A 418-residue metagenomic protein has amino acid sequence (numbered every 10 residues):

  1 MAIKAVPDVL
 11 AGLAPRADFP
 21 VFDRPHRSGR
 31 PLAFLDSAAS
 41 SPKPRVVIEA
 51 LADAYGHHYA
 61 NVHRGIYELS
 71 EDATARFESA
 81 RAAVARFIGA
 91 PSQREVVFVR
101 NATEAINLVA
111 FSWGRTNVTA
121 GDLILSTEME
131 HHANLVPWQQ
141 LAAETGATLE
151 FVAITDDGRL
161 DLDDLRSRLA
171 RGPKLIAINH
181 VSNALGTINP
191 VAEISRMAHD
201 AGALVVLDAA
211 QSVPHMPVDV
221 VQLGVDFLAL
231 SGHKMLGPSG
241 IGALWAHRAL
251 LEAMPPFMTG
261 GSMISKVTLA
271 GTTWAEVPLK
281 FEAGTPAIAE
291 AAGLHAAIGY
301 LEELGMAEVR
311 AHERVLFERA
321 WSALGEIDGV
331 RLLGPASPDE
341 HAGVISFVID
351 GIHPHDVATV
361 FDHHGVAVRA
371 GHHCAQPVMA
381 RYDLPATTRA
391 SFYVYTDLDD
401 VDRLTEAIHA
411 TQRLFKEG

Functional and structural regions predicted by a protein language model:
M1-G418: Pyridoxal 5′-phosphate
